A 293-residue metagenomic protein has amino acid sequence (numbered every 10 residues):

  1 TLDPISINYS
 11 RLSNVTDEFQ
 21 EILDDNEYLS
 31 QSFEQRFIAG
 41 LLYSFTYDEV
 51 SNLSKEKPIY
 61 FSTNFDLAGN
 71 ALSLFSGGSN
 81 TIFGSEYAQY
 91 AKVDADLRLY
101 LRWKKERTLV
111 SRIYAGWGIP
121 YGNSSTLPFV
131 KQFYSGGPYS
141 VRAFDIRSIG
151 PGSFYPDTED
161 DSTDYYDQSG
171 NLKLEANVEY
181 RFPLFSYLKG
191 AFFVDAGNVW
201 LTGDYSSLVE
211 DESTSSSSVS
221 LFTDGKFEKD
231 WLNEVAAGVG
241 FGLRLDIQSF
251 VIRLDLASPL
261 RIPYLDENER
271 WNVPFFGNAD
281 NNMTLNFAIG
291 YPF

Functional and structural regions predicted by a protein language model:
T1-F182, F192-G225: C-terminal outer-membrane beta-barrel translocator/porin domains of Gram-negative envelope proteins and their
E56-P58, K104-T108, F185-Y187, I247-V251 (+1 more regions): Strand-connecting loop/turn motifs
G190-F193, S249-A257: Conserved active-site loop/cleft motifs that coordinate metal ions or position small ligands
D195-G197, G240, R244, S258-P263 (+1 more regions): Flexible, small/polar- and glycine-enriched "cap/hinge" segments at structural transition points
A196-L201, P259-M283: C-terminal/domain-terminus segments
E210-T214, S218, T223-I247, N272-P274: Strand-loop-strand
L245-S249, A279-F293: Outer-membrane beta-barrel "beta-signal"
